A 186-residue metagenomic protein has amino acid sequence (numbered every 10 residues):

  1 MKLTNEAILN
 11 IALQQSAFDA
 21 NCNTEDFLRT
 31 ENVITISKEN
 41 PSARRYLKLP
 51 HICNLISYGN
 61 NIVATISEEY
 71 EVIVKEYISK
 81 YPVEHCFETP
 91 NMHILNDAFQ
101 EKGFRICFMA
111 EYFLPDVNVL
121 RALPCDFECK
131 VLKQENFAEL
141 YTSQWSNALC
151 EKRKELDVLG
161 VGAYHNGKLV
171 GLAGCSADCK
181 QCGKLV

Functional and structural regions predicted by a protein language model:
N5-E135: Acyl-donor-binding surface of acyltransferase catalytic domains
F99-Q100, S146-C150, G174: Short secondary-structure capping micro-motifs at structural edges
P124-V161: Internal catalytic-core helix/loop-beta-alpha segment that presents or stabilizes conserved functional determinants
K152-L159, Y164-V186: A conserved beta-strand-loop-helix scaffold within acyl/acetyltransferase catalytic domains
